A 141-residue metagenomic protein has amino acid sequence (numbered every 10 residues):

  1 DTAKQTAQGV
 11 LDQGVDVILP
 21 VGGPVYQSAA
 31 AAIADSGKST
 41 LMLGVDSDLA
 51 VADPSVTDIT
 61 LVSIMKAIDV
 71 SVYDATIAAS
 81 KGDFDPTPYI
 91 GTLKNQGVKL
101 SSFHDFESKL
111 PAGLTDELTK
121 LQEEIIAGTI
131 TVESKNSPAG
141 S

Functional and structural regions predicted by a protein language model:
D1-S141: A residue-level marker of the well-folded mature domains of exported/periplasmic proteins
